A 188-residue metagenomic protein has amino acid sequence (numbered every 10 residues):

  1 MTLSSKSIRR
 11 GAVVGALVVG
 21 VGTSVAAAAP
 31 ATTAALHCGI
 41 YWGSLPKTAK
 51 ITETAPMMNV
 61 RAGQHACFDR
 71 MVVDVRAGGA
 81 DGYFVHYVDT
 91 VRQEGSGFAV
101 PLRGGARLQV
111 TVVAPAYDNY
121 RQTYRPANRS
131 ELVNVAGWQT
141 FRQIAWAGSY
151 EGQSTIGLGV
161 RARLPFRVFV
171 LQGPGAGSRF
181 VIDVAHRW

Functional and structural regions predicted by a protein language model:
M1-T32: Secretory targeting and sorting signals
L3, P30-W188: Short linear recognition/processing motifs and adjacent strand/loop elements at protein termini and domain edges
